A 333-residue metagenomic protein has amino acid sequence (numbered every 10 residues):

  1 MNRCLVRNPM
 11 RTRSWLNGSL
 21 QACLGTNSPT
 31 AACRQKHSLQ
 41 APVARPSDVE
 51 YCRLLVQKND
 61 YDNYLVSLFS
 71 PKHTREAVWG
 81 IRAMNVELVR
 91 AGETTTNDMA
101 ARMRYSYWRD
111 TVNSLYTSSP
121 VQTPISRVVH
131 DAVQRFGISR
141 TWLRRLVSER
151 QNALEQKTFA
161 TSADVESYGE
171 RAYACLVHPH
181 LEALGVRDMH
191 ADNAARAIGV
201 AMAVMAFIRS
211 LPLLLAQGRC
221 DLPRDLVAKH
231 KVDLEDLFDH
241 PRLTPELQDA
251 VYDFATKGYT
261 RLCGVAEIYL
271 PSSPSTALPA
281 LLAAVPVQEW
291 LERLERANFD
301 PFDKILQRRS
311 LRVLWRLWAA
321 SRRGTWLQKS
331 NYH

Functional and structural regions predicted by a protein language model:
N2-W15, C23, P29-A132, S139-R150 (+3 more regions): Catalytic cores of Mg2+-dependent Asp-rich isoprenoid enzymes
Q151-A183: Internal, conserved structured core segments that host functional sites
A183-N193: A contiguous catalytic/ligand-binding core that recognizes phosphate-bearing ligands
A206-F207: Conserved phosphate/anionic-ligand binding catalytic regions in large, soluble enzymes, centered on
